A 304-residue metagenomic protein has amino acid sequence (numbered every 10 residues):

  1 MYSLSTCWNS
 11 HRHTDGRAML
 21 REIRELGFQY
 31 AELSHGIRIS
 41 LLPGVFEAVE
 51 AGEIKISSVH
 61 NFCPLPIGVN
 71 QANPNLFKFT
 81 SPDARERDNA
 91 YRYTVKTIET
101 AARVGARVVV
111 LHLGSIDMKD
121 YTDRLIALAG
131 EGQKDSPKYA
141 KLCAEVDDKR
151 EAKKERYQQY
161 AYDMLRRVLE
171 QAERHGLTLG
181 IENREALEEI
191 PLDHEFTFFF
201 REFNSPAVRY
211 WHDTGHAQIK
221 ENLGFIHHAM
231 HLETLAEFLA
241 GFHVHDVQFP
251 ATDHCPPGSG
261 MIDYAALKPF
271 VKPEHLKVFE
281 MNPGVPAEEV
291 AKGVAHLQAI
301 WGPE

Functional and structural regions predicted by a protein language model:
M1-S3, W8-R24, I39, E50-K55 (+4 more regions): Histidine-acidic metal/acid-base catalytic patches
C7-H11, H60-I67, G114-I116: Short glycine-enriched loops at secondary-structure junctions
M19-E22, G36, N73-S81: Alpha/beta catalytic barrel-like cores
Q29-R38: A short beta-strand-loop structural module common to alpha/beta enzyme folds
H35, N61, L113-G114, R184 (+1 more regions): Active-site loop/turn elements of alpha/beta-hydrolase fold enzymes, especially the short glycine-/histidine-rich
I39-V45: Active-site-adjacent beta->alpha loops and helix N-cap segments on the catalytic face of soluble alpha/beta enzymes
V49-N73: Short hydrophobic interaction/assembly module
F79-R209: Active-site acidic/histidine proton-transfer and metal-coordination neighborhood in alpha/beta enzyme cores
